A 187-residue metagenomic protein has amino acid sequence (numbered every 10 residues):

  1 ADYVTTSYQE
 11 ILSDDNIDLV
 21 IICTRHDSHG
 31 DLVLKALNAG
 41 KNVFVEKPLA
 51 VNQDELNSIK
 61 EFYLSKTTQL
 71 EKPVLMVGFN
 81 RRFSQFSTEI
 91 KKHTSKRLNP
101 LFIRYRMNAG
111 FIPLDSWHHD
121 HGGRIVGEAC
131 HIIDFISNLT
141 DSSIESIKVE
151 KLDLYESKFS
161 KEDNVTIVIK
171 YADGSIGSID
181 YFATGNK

Functional and structural regions predicted by a protein language model:
A1: N-terminal Rossmann-like dinucleotide-binding module
T5-K60: Beta-loop-alpha module in the N-terminal Rossmann-like domain of NAD(P)-dependent dehydrogenases, especially those
H26-D27, R81-R82, T184: Short glycine-rich anion-binding loops that position phosphate/pyrophosphate groups of nucleotides and phosphorylated
V45, L75-V77, I179: Hydrophobic residues in well-ordered beta-strands that form the structural core
A50-L114: A contiguous active-site-proximal alpha/beta segment in oxidoreductase catalytic domains
L114-K187: Rossmann-like dinucleotide-binding domain that binds NAD(P)(H)
